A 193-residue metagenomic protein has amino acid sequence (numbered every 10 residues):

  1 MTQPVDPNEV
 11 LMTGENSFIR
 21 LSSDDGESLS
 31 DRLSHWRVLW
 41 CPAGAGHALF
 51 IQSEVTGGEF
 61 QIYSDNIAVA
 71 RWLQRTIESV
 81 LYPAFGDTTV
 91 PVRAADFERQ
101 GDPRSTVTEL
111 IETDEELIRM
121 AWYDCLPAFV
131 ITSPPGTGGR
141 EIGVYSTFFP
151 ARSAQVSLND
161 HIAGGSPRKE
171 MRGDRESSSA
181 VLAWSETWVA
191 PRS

Functional and structural regions predicted by a protein language model:
M1-S193: Targeting-peptide/extracellular-domain and disordered-appendage signature
